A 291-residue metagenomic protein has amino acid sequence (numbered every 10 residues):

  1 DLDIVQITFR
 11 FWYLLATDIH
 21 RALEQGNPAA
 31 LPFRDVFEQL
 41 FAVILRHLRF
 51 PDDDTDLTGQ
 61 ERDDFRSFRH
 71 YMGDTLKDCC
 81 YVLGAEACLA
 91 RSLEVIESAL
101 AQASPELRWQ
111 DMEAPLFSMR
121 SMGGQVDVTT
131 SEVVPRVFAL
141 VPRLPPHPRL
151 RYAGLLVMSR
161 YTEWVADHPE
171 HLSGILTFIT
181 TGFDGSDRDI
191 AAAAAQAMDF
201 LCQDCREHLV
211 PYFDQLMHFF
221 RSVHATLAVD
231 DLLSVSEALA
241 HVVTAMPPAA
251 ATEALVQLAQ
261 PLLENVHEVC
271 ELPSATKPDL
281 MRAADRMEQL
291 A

Functional and structural regions predicted by a protein language model:
D1-A291: Karyopherin-beta/Importin-beta family HEAT-repeat alpha-solenoid scaffold
